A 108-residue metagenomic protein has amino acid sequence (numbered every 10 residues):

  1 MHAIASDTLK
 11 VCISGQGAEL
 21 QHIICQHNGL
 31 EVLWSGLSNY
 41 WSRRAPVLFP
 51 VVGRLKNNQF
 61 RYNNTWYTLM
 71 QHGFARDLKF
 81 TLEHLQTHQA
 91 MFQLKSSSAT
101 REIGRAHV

Functional and structural regions predicted by a protein language model:
M1-R105: Surface-exposed acidic/polar loop and edge beta-strand patches at domain peripheries
